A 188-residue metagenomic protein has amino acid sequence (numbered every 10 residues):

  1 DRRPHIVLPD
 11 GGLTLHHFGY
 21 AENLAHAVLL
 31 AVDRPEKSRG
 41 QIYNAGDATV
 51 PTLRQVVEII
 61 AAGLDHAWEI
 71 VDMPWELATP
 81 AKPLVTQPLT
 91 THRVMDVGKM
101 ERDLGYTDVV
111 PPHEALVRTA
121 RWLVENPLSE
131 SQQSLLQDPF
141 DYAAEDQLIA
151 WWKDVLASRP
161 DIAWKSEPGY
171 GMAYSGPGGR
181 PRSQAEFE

Functional and structural regions predicted by a protein language model:
D1, D33, D65, V124-E125: Residues at helix-coil transition
D1-I6, T14-V50, E58: Alpha-helical substrate-binding/gating segment
V28-V32, I60, L116-L123: Hydrophobic "lid"/C-terminal helical patch of Rossmann-like NAD(P)-dependent dehydrogenase/epimerase domains
D33-H92, V97, E130-E188: Mid/C-terminal beta-alpha module of Rossmann-like enzyme folds, strongest in SDR-family dehydrogenases/epimerases
D103-Y106: Short, well-ordered beta-strand elements within core beta-sheets of diverse protein domains
L123-S131: Short arginine-rich
